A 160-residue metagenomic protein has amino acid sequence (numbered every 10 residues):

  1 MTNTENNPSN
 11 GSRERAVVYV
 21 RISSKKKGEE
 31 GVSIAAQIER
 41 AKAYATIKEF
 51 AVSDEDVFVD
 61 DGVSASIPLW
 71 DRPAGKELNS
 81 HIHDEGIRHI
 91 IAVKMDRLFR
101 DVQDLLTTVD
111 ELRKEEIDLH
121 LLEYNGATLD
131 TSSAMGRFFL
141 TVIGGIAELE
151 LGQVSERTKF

Functional and structural regions predicted by a protein language model:
M1-F160: Short, structured surface patches at the beginning of a domain
